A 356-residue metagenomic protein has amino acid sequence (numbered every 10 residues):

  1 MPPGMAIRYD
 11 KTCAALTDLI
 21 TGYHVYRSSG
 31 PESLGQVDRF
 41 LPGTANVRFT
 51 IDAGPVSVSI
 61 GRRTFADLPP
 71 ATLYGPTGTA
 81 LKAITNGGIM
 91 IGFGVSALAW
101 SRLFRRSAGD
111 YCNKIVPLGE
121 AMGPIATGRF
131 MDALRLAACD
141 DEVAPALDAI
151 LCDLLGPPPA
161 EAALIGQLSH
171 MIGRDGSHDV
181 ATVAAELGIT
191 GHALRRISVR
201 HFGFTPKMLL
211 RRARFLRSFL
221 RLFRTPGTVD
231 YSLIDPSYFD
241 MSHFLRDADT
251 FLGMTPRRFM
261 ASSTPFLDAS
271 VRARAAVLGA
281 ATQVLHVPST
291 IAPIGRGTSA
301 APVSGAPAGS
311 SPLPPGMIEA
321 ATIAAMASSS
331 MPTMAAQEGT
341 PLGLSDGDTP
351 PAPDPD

Functional and structural regions predicted by a protein language model:
M1-G191, F204-T205, L220-F223, V229-F239 (+1 more regions): Alpha-helical bundle regulatory/interaction domains
Q167-H170, I197, S218, D247: Short, hydrophobic/aromatic alpha-helical segments in well-folded domains
I197, R212, S262: Residue-level "edge-of-site" marker
I197-P206, A248-P256: HTH DNA-binding helix-turn interface
K207-R212, S218: Amphipathic alpha-helical "recognition" segments
